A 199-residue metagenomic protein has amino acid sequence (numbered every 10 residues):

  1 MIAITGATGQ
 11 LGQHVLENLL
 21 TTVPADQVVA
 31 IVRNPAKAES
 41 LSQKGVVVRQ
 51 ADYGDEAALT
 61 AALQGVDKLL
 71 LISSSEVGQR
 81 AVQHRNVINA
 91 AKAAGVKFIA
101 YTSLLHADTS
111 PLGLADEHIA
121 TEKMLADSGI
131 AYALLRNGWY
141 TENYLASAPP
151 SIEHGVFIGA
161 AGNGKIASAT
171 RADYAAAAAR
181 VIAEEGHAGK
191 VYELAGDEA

Functional and structural regions predicted by a protein language model:
M1-K37, G54-A57, Q64, S75-R85 (+2 more regions): Oxidoreductase cofactor-interface core, primarily capturing Rossmann-like NAD(P)-dependent enzymes
K37-K44, A61: Short loop/helix-cap segments at secondary-structure boundaries that form the rim of catalytic
S42-D55: Rossmann-fold cofactor-recognition segment
V48, F98-I99: A short hydrophobic/small-residue beta-strand
A51, K68-I72, Y101: Redox-cofactor binding/interface segments in oxidoreductases and associated redox assembly factors
